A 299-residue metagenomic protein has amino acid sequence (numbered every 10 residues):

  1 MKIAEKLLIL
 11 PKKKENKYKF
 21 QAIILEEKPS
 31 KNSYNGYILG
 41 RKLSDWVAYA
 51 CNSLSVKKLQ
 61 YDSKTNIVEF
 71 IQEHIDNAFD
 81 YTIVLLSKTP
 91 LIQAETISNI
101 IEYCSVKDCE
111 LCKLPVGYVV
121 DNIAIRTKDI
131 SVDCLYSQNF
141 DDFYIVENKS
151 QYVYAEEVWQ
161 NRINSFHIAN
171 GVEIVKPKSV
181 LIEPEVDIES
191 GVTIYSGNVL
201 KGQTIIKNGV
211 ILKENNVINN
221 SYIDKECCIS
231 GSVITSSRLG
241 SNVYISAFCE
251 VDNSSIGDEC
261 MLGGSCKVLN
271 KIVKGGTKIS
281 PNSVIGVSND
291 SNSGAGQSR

Functional and structural regions predicted by a protein language model:
K2-K17, F140-R299: Left-handed beta-helix
K2-T65, S98: N-terminal glycine-rich phosphate-binding loop and ensuing alpha1 helix
K13-Y18, N52, I75-A78, S105-K107 (+1 more regions): Flexible, charged surface loops at secondary-structure boundaries
Y18-I23, V56-K58, T82, D108-L111 (+1 more regions): Hydrophobic beta-strand segments of well-ordered beta-sheets in folded domains
L54, Y103, K107, V158-S165: Change "in soluble alpha/beta enzymes" to "in soluble alpha/beta proteins
K64-Y118: Conserved beta-loop-beta/alpha segment of the NTase-like Rossmann-fold superfamily that binds/positions NTPs
V116-D129: Conserved beta strand-loop-helix elements of the APE1-like EEP
D133-D141: Catalytic beta-strand/loop signature of glycosyltransferases that borders the donor
